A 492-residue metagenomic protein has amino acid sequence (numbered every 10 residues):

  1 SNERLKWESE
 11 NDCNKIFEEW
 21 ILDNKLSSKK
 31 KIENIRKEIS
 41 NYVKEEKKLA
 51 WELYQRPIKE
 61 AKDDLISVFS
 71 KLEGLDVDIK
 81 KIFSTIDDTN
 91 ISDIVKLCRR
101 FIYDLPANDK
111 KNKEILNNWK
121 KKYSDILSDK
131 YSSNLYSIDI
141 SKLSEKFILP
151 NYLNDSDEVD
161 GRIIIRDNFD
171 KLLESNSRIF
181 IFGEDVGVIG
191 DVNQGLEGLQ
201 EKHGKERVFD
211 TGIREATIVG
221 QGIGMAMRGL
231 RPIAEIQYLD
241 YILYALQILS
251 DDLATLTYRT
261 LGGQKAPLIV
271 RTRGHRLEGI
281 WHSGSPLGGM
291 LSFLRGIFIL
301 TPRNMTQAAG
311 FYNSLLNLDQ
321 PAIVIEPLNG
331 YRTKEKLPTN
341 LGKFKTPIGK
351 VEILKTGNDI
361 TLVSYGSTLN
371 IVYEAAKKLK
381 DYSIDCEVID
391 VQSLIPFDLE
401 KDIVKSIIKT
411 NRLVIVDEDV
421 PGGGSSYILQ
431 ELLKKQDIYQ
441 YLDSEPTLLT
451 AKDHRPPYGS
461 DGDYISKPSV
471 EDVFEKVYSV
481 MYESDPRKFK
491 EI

Functional and structural regions predicted by a protein language model:
S1-L97, F101, G198, L328-I492: Thiamine diphosphate
D88, S92-P321, I325, G330 (+1 more regions): Thiamine diphosphate
